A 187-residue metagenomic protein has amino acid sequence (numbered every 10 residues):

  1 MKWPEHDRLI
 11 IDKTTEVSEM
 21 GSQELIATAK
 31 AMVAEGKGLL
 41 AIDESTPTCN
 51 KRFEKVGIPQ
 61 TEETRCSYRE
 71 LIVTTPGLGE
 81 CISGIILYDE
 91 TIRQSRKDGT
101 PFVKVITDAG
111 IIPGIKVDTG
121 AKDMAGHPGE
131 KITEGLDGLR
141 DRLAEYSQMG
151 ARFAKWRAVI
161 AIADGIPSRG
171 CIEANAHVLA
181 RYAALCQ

Functional and structural regions predicted by a protein language model:
M1-E19: Short, Lys/Arg-enriched N-terminal segments with co-localized hydrophobic residues within the first ~10-30 amino acids
R8-K13, E70, I162, A174: Intrinsically disordered, low-complexity segments enriched in polar/charged small residues
E16-M149, I162: Alpha/beta catalytic barrel-like cores
D137-Q187: Helix-rich catalytic cores of soluble enzyme domains
